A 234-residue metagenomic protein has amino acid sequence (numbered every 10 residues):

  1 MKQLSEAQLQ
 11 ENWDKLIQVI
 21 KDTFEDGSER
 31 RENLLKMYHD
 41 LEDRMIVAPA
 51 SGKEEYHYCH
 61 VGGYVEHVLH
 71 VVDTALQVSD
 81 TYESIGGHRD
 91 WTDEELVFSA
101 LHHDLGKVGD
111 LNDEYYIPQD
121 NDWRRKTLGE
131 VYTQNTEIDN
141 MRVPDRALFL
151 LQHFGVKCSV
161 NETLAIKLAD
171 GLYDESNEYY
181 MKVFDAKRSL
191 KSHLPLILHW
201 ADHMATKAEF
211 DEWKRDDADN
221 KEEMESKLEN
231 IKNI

Functional and structural regions predicted by a protein language model:
M1-K126: Acidic/His-rich, divalent-metal-binding segments that scaffold phosphate/diphosphate chemistry
E55-V61, E66, V78, H88-W213: Divalent metal-dependent catalytic cores for phosphoryl transfer on phosphate-bearing substrates
S226: Interfaces that engage single-stranded nucleic acids at replication/repair/recombination sites
E229-I234: Acidic, low-complexity intrinsically disordered tails
